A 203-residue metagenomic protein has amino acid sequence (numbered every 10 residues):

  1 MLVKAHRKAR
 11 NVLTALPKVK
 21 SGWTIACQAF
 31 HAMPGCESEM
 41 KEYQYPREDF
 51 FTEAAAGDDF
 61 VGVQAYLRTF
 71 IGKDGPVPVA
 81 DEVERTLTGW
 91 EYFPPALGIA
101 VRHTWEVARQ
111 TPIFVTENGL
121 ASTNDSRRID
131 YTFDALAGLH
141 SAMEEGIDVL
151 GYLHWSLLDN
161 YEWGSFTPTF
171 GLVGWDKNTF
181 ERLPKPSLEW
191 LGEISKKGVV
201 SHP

Functional and structural regions predicted by a protein language model:
M1-P203: Non-catalytic scaffold segments within catalytic domains of secreted glycoside hydrolases
